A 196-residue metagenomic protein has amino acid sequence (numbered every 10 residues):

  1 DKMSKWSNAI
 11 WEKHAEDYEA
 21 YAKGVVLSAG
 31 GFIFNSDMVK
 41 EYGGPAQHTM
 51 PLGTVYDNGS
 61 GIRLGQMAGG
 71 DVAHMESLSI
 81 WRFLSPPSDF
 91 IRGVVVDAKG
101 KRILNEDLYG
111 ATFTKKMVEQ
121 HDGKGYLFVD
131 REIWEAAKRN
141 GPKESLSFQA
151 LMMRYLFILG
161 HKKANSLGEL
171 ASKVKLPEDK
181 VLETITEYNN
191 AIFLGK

Functional and structural regions predicted by a protein language model:
K2-F83: Glycine-rich loop(s) and the adjacent beta-strand/alpha-helix scaffold that form part
A22-G24, S28-G31, S36, A68 (+4 more regions): Fold-independent oxyanion-binding glycine-rich loops and adjacent beta-strand/coil segments at enzyme active sites
S36, A136-K138, F193: Short acidic/glycine-rich loop or secondary-structure boundary segments that cap or lie
E41, H48, P87, M117 (+1 more regions): A generic membrane alpha-helix/interface feature
L52, I91-R92, K196: Alpha-helix boundary/capping detector
I62, D71-L176: An anion/pyrophosphate-binding glycine-rich loop and adjacent beta-alpha core in soluble alpha-beta enzymes
K180-K196: A glycine-rich dinucleotide-binding beta-alpha-beta segment and adjacent secondary-structure elements that constitute
